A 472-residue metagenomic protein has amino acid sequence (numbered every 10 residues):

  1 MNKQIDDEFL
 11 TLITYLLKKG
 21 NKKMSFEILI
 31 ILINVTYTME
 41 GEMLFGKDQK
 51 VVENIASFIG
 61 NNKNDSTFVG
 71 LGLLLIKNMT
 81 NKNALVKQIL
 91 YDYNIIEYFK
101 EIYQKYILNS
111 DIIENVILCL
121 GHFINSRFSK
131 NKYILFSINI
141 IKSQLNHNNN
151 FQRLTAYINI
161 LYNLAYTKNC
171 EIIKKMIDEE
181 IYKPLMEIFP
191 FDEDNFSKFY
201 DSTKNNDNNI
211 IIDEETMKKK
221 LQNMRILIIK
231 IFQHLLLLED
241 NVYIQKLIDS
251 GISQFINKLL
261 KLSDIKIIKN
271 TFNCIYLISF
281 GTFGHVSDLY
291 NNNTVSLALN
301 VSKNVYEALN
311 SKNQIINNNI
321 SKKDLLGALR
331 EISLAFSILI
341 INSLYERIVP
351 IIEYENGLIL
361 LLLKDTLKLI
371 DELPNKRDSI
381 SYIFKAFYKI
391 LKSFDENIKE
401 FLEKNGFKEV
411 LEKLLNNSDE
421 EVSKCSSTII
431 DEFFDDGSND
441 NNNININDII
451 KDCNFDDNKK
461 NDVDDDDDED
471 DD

Functional and structural regions predicted by a protein language model:
M1, Y15, F26-G41, G70-A84 (+7 more regions): Alpha-helical solenoid repeat architecture
M1-F9, S25-F26, Y37-V52, K82-N94 (+6 more regions): Elongated alpha-helical scaffolds that mediate protein-protein interactions in large eukaryotic proteins, primarily
F9, V52, I96, S137-I138 (+3 more regions): HEAT/HEAT-like alpha-solenoid repeats
L12-T14, N54-I59, Y98-Y103, S137-K142 (+5 more regions): Buried hydrophobic core positions in alpha-solenoid tandem helical repeats
K18-G20, N61-D65, N81, K105-N109 (+9 more regions): Short coil turns that connect the paired helices of HEAT/ARM alpha-solenoid repeats
M24, F68, I112, Q152-R153 (+8 more regions): Positions within the helices of HEAT/ARM-like alpha-solenoid repeats
T80-F99, Y103, I107-I141, N150-K175 (+1 more regions): Solenoidal tandem-repeat scaffolds enriched in leucines and small polar residues
L235, G281, H285, Y290-N291 (+4 more regions): Alpha-solenoid helical-repeat scaffold
